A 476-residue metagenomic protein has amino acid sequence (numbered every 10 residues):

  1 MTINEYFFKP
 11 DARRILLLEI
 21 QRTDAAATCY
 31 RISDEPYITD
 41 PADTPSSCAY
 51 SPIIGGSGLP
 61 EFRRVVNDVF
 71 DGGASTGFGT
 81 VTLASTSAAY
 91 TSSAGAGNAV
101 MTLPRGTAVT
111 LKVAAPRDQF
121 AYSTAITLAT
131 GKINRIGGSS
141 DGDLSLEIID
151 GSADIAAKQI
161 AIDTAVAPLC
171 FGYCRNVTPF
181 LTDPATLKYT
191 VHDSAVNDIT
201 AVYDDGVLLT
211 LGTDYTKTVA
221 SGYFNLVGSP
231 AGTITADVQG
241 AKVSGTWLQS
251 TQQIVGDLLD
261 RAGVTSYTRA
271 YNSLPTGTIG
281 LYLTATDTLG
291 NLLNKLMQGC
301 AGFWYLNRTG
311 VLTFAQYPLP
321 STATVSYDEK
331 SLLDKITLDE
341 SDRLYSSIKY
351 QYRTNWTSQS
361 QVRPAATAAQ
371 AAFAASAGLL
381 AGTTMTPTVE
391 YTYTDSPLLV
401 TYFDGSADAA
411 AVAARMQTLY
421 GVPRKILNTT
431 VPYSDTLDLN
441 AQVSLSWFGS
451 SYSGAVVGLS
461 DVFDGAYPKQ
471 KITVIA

Functional and structural regions predicted by a protein language model:
M1-T2, Y6-A96, V100-A125, G137-A201 (+1 more regions): C-terminal extracytoplasmic interaction modules
S51-V65, Y203-G232: Extracellular/luminal ectodomains and secreted, surface-exposed scaffolds of diverse proteins
T130-K132, S453: Conserved beta-strand residues within beta-sheet cores
